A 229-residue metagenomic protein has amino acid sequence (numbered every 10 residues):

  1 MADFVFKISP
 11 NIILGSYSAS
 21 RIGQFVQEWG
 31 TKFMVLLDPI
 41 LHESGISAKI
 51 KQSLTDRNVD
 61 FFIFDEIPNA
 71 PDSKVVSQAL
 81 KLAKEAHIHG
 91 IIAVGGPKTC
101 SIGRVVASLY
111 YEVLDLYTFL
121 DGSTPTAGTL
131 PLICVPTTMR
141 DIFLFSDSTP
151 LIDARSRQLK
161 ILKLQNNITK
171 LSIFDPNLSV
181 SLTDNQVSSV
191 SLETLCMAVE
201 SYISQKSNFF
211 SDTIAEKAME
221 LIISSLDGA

Functional and structural regions predicted by a protein language model:
M1-G90: ATP/NTP phosphate-donor binding region
P10, Y111-F210, A218: A glycine/threonine-rich phosphate-anchoring loop and its flanking beta-alpha core in nucleotide/phosphate-binding
L37-L41, S207-E216: Active-site pocket-shaping loop/turn-to-helix segments
S47-A48, S73-V76, G103, L144-F145 (+1 more regions): Conserved strand-to-helix beginnings and helix N-cap segments that scaffold or border functional pockets
I50, L80, T99-V113, F145-S148: Short Gly/Thr/Asp-enriched flexible loops that form oxyanion-binding sites at enzyme active sites
H87-R104, T137-F143: Glycine/serine-rich anion-binding loops at beta->alpha junctions that coordinate negatively charged ligand groups
A215-A229: A conserved active-site cap/scaffold subdomain adjacent to cofactor or substrate pockets
